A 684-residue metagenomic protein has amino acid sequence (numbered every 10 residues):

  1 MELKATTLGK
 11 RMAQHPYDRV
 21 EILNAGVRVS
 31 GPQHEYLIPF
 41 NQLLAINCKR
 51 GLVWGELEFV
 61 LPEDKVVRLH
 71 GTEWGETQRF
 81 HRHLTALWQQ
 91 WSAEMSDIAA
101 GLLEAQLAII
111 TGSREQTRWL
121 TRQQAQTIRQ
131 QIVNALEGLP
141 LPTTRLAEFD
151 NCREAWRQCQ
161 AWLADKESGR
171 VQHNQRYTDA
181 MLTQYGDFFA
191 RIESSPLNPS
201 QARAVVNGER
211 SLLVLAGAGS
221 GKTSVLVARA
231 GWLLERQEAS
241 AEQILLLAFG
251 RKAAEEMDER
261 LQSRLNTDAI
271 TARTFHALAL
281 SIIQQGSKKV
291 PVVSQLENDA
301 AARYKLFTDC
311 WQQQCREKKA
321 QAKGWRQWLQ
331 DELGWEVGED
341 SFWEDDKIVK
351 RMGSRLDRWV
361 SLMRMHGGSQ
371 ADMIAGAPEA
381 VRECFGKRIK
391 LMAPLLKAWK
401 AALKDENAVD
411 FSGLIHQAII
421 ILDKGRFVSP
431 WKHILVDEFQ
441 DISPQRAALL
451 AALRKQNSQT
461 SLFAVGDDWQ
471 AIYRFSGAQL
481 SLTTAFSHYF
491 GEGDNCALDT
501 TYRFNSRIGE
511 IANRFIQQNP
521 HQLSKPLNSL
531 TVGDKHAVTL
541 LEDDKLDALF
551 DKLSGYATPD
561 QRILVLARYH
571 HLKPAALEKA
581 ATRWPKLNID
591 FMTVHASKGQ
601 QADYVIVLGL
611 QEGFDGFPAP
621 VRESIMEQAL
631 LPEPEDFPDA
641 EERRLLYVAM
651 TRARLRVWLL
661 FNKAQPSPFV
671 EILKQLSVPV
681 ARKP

Functional and structural regions predicted by a protein language model:
L8, P16-Y17, L23, R28-L37 (+6 more regions): P-loop NTPase Walker
T127, L136, P140-R153, R157-A218 (+8 more regions): Conserved helicase NTPase motor core
L213, S220-L226, E492-D494, T501-L587: Helicase P-loop NTPase motor core
A239-Q243, S263-I270, G286-D299, W311-K323 (+7 more regions): Short, polar/flexible loop-turn hinges at active-site or ligand-entry regions and domain interfaces
K289-F385: ATP-hydrolysis module of ASCE/P-loop NTPase motor domains, specifically the Walker B Asp-Glu catalytic pair
G386-I389, A393, G533, L546-N588 (+3 more regions): Accessory C-terminal helicase-associated subdomains
H433, T558-D560, P585-N588, K598-K663 (+2 more regions): Conserved helicase C-terminal RecA-like lobe
A447-K535, S677-A681: Conserved RecA-like helicase ATPase core segment that couples NTP binding/hydrolysis to strand translocation
